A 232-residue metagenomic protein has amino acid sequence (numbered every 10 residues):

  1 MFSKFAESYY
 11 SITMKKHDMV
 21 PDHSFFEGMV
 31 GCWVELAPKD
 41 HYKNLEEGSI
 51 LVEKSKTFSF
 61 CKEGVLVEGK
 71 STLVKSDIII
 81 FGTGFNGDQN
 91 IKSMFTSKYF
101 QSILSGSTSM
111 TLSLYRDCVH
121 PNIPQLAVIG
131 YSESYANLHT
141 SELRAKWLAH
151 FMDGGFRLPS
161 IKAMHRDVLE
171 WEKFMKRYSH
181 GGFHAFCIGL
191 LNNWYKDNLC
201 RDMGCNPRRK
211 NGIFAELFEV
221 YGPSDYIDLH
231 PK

Functional and structural regions predicted by a protein language model:
M1-K232: N-terminal FAD-binding dinucleotide-binding subdomain shared by FAD-dependent oxidases/monooxygenases
